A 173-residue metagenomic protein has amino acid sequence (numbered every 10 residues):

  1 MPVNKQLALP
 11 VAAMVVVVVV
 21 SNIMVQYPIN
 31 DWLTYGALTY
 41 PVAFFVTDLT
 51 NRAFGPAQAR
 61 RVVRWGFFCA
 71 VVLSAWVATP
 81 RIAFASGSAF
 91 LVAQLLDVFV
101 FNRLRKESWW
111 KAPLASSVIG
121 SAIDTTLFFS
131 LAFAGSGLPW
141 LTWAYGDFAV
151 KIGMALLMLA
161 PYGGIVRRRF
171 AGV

Functional and structural regions predicted by a protein language model:
M1-F54: Hydrophobic transmembrane alpha-helices
L7-V11, A57-F68, S108-A115: Cytoplasmic-side transmembrane-helix entry/capping segments in multi-pass membrane proteins
M14, V18, W65-S74, A112-F129: Small-residue-rich segments of transmembrane alpha-helices in multi-pass membrane proteins, especially helix faces
V19, I23, D48-L49, V71-A75 (+2 more regions): Alpha-helical transmembrane segments of multipass membrane proteins
I23-Q26, N30-L33, A70-A89: Interfacial aromatic-anchored transmembrane helix boundaries in multi-pass membrane proteins
T34-G36, Y40, F44, V63 (+3 more regions): Hydrophobic alpha-helical transmembrane segments of integral membrane proteins, especially multi-pass transporters
T47-A78: A glycine-rich, hydrophobic loop/mini-helix early in the fold
A83-V173: Membrane-embedded alpha-helical hairpins and interfacial helices in multi-pass inner-membrane proteins
